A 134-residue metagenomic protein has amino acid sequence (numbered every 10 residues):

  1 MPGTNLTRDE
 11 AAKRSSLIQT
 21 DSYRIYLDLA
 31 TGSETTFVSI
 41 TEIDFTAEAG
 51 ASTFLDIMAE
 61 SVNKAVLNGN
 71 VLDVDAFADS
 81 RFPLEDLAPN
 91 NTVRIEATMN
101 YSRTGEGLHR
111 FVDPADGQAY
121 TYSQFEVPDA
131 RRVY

Functional and structural regions predicted by a protein language model:
M1-Y134: Acidic/His-enriched low-complexity segments
